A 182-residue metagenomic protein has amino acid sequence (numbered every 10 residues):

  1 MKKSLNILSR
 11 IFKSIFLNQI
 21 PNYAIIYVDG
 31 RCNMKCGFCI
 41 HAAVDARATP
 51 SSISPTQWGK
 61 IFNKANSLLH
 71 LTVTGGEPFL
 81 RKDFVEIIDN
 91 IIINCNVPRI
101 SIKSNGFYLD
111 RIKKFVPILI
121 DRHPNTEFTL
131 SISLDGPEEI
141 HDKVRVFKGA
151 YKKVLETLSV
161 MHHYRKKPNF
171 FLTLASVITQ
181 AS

Functional and structural regions predicted by a protein language model:
M1-K2, H163: Polar low-complexity intrinsically disordered regions
K2-E127: Conserved alpha-helical substructure of the radical SAM core
R81-S182: Conserved AdoMet/S-adenosylmethionine-binding subsite of the radical SAM
